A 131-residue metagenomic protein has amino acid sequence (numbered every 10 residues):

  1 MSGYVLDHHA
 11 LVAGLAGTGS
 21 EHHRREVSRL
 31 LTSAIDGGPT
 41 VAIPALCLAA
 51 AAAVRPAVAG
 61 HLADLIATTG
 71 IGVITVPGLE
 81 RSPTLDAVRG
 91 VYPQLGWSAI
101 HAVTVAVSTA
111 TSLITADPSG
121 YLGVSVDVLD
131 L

Functional and structural regions predicted by a protein language model:
M1, V103, V107-L131: Acidic, PIN/NYN-like endoribonuclease modules and their adjacent C-terminal/linker elements
M1-V41, A53-L65, G123: Short, well-structured N-terminal submotif of metal-dependent ribonuclease cores
A10, C47, R81, H101-A102 (+1 more regions): Alpha-helix capping/helix-boundary segments
G37-G38, T68-T69, V91, T109 (+1 more regions): Structured helix-beta-strand junction loops
L48, A59, S82-L85: A general structural signal for well-ordered alpha-helical segments in protein cores
V58-L62, Y92-P93, D130-L131: Short, hinge-like loop/turn segments at secondary-structure boundaries
D64-G72, V126, L131: Structural recognition of alpha->loop->beta junctions
G72-A116: Active-site neighborhoods of divalent-metal-dependent phosphate/nucleic-acid chemistry enzymes
